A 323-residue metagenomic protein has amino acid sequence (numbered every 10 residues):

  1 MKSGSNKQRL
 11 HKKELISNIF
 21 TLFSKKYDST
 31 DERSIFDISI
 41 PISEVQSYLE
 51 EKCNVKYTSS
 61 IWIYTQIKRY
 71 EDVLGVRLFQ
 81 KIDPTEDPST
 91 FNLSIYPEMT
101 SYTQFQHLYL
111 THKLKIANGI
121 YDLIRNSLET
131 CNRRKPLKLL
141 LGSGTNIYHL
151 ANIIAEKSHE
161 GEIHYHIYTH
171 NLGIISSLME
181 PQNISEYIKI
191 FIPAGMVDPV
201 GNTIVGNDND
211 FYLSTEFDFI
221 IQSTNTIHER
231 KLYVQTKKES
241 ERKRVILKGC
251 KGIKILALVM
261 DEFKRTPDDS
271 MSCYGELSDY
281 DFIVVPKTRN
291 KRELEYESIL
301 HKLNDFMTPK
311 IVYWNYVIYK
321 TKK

Functional and structural regions predicted by a protein language model:
K2-I19, Y27-Q80, L172-K323: Conserved phosphate- and dinucleotide-binding cores of soluble alpha/beta proteins, encompassing both enzyme active
K81-Y121, S127, R134-L139: Glycine-rich phosphate-binding "P-loop"
K113-Y121, I147-A151, S240: Short, well-ordered alpha-helical scaffold segments within catalytic/effector domains
K138, H166, D218-I221: Structural motif
L139-H149, L172-G173: Gly/Ser/Thr-rich loops at beta-strand to alpha-helix junctions that form or flank small-molecule/cofactor-binding
L150-I154, L178: Hydrophobic packing residues within well-ordered alpha-helices of enzyme cores
E156-H164: Active-site histidine-anchored catalytic micro-motif
